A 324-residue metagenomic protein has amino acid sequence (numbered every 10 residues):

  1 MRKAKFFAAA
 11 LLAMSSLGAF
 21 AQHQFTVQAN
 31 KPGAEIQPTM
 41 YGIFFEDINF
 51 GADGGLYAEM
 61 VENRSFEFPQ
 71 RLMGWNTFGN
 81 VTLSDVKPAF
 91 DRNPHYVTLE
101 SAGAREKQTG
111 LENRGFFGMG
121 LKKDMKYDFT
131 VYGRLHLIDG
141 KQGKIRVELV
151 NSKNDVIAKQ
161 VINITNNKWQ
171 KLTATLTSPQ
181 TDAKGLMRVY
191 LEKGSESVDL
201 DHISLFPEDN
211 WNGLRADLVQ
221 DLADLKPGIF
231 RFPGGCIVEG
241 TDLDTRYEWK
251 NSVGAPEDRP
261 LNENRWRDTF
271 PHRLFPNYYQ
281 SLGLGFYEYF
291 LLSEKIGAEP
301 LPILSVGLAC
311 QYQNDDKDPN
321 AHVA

Functional and structural regions predicted by a protein language model:
M1-A10: Bacterial N-terminal signal peptides that target proteins for export
L17-A21: Sec/Tat signal peptide C-region and signal peptidase I cleavage site
Q22-S281, E294-L301, Q313-V323: Extracellular and organelle-lumenal recognition/adhesion modules and their flexible linkers in secreted
L284: Residue-level signal for the nucleotide or nucleotide-sugar donor/cofactor binding architecture
Y287-Y289: Short Lys/Arg-rich amphipathic alpha-helical segments
L304: N-terminal loops that bind phosphate or other acidic moieties and the adjacent beta-alpha structural core
G307-Q311: Conserved radical SAM core fold
